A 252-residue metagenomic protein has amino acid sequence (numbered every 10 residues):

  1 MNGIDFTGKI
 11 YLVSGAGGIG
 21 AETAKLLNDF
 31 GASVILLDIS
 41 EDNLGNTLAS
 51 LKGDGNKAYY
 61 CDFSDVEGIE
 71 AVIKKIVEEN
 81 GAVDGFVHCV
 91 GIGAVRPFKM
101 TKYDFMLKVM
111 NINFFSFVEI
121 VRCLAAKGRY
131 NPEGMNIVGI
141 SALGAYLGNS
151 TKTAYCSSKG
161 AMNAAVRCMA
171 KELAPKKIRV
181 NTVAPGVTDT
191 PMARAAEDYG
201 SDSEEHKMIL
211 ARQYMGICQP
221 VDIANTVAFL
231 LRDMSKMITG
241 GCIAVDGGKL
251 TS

Functional and structural regions predicted by a protein language model:
G3-V34: Canonical Rossmann dinucleotide-binding motif of NAD(H)/NADP(H)-dependent dehydrogenases/reductases, specifically
P97-F98, K102-M110, I209: Substrate-binding pocket helix/loop in short-chain dehydrogenase/reductase
V121, S158, V166: Active-site helix of classical SDR
A126, K171-P175, K236: Alpha-helical segment proximal to the catalytic Tyr-Lys
A142: Residue(s) in the substrate-gating loop at a strand-loop-helix junction that position the organic substrate next
L147, A228, T239-S252: Short C-terminal tail/terminal secondary-structure segment of NAD(P)H-dependent dehydrogenase/reductase domains
R212-I223: A conserved structural motif in NAD(P)-dependent oxidoreductases
